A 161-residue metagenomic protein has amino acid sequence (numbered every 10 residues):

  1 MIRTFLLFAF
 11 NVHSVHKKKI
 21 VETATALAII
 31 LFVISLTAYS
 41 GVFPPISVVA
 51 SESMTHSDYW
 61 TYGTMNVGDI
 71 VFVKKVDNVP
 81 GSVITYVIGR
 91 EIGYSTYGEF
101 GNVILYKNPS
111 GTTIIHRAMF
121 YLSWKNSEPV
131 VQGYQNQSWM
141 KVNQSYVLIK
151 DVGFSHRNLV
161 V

Functional and structural regions predicted by a protein language model:
M1-K18: N-terminal Lys/Arg-rich, disordered targeting/topogenic segments
F5-A9, V49, A118, V161: Generic low-polarity alpha-helical segments
K18-E22, A26-A28, V33-Q144: Feature for secretory/organellar precursors and membrane-associated catalytic proteins
N143, V147, V152-G153: Transmembrane signal-anchor/signal-peptide helices with a preference for the extracytoplasmic
V147, H156-V161: Extended, hydrophilic extramembrane loops/domains of integral membrane proteins
